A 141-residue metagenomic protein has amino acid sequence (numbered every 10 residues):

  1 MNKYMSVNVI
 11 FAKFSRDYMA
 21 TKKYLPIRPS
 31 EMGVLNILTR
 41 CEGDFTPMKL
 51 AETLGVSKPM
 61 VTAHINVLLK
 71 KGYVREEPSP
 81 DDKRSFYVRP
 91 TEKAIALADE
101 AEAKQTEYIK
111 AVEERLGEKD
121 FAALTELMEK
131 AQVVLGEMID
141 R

Functional and structural regions predicted by a protein language model:
M1, K119-R141: C-terminal regulatory/oligomerization modules of transcriptional regulators
M1-L25: N-terminal leader segment of winged-helix/HTH proteins
K3, S30-E31, T46, K93 (+1 more regions): N-terminal positioning helix adjacent to the helix-turn-helix/winged-helix DNA-binding module
S6, G33-I37, A96: Pre-recognition alpha-helix immediately N-terminal to the DNA-recognition helix within helix-turn-helix or winged-helix
R16-M60: N-terminal helix-turn-helix DNA-binding core of bacterial DNA-binding proteins
V67-E126: Charged, amphipathic alpha-helical coiled-coil/dimerization segments
